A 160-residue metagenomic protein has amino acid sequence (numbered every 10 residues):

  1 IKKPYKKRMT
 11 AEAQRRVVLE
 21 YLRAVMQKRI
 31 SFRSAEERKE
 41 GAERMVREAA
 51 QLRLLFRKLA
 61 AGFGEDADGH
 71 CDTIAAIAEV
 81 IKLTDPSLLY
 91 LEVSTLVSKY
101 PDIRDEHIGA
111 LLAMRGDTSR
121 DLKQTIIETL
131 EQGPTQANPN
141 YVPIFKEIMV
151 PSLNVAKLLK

Functional and structural regions predicted by a protein language model:
I1-K160: Extended alpha-helical "rod" scaffolds
